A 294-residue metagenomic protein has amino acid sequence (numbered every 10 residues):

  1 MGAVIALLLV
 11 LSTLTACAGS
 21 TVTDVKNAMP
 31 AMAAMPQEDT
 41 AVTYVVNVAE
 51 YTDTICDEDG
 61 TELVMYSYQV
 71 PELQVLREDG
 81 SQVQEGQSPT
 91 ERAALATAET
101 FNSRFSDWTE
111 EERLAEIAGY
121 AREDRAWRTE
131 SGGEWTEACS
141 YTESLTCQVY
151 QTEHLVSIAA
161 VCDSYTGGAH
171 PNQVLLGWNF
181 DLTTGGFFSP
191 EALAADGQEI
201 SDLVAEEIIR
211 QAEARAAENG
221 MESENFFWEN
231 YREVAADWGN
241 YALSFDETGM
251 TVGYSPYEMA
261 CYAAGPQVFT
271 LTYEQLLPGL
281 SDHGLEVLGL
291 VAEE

Functional and structural regions predicted by a protein language model:
M1-V10: Sec-dependent N-terminal signal peptides
S12-A16: C-terminal motif of bacterial Sec signal peptides marking the signal peptidase cleavage site
A18-E294: Compositionally biased intrinsically disordered regions enriched in Thr/Gly
